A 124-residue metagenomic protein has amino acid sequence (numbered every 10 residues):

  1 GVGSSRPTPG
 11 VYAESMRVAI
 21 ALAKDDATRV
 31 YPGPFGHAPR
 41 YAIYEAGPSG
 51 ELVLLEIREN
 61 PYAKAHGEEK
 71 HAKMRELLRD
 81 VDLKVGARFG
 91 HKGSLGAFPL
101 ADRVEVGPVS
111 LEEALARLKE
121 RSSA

Functional and structural regions predicted by a protein language model:
G1-A72, R79-D80, R103-A124: Non-catalytic interface/targeting segments
M74-D102: Mid-chain, well-packed structural core segment of small domains
